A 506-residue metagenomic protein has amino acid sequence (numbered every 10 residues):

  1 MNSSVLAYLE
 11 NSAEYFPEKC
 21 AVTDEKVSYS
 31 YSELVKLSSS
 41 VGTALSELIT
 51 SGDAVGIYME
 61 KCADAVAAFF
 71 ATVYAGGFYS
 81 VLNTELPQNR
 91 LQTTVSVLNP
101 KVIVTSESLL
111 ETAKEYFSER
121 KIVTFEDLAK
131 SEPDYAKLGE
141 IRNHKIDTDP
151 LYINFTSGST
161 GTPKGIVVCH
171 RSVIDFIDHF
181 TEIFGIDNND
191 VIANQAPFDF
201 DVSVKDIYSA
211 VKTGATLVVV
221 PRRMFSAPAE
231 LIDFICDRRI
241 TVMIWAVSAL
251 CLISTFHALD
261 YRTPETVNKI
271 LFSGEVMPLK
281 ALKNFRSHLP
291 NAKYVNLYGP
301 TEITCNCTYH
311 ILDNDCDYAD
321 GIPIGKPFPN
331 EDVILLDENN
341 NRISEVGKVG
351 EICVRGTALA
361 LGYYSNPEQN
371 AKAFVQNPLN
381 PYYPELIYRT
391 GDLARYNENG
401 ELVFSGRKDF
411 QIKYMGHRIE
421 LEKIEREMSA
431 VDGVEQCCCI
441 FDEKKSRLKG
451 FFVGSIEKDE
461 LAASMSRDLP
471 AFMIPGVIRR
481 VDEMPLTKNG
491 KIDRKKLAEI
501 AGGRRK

Functional and structural regions predicted by a protein language model:
M1-I153, V168-C169, D175, P278-L282 (+3 more regions): AMP-binding/adenylate-forming domain of the ANL superfamily
S4-L6, Q88, I103-Y116, K121-N143 (+3 more regions): AMP-dependent adenylate-forming
T23, G42, A54-Y58, V66-V73 (+11 more regions): Short, well-ordered beta-strand segments
V55, T72, I103, P150 (+10 more regions): Conserved S/T- and glycine-rich ATP-binding loop of Class I adenylate-forming
M59-A63, G77-S96, E107-L110, A215-D237 (+3 more regions): ATP-dependent adenylate-forming carboxylate-activation enzymes
M59-C62, N83, I186, A196-F200 (+3 more regions): Conserved AMP-binding
K164-A193, D201-T241: Conserved AMP-binding/adenylation subdomain of ANL enzymes
K212-A215, I240-I244, S254-P323, D332: Gly/Ser/Thr-rich phosphate-binding loop
